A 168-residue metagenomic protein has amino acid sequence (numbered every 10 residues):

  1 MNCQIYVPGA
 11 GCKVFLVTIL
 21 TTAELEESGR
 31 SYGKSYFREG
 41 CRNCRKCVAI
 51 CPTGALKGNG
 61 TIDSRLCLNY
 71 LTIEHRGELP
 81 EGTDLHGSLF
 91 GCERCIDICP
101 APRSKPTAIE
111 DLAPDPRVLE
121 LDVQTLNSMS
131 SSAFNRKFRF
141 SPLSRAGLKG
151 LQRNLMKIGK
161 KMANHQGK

Functional and structural regions predicted by a protein language model:
M1-R117: Catalytic cores of enzyme domains
Y70, E81-K168: Alpha-helical scaffold domains
